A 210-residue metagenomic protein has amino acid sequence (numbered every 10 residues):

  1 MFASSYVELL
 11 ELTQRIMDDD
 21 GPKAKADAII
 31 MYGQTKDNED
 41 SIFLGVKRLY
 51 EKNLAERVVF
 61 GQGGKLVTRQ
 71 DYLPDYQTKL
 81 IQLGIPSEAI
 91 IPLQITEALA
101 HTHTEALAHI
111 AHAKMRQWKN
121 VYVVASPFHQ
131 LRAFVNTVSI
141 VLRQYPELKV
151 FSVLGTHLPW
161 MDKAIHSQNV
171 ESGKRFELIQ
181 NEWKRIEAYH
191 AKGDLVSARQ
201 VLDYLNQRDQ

Functional and structural regions predicted by a protein language model:
M1-H166: A structural signal for short, hydrophobic/glycine-enriched beta-strand patches
T96, K163-Q210: A conserved mid-domain beta-alpha-beta active-site/ligand-binding segment of alpha/beta enzyme cores
